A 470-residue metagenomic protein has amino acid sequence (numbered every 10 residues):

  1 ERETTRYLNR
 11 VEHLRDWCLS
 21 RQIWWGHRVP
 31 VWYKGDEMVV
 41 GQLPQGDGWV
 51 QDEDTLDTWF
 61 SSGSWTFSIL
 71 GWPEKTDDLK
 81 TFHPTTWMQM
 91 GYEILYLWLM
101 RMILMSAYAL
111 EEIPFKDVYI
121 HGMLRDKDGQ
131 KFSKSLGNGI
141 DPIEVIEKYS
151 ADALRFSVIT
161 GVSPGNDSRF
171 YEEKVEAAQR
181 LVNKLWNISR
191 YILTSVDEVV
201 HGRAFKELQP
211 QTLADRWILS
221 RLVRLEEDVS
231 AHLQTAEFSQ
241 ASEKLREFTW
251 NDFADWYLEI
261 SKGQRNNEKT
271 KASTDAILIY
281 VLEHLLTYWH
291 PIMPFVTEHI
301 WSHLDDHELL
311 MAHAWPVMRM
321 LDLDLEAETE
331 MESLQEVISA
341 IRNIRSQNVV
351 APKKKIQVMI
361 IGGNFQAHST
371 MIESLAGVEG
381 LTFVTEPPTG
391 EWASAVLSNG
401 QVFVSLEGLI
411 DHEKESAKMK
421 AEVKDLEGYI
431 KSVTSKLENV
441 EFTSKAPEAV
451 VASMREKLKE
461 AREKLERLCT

Functional and structural regions predicted by a protein language model:
E1-F60, S64, Y108-A151, N166 (+1 more regions): Feature 926 captures the class I aminoacyl-tRNA synthetase adenylation module centered on the KMSKS loop
I69-E74: Cytochrome P450 core scaffold surrounding the K-helix E-X-X-R motif and the conserved "meander" helix-loop region
F82-E93: A short glycine/serine-rich beta->alpha loop
E93, M100-L110, L245: Alpha-helical support elements that line or immediately flank enzyme active sites and cofactor-binding pockets
Y96-L97, Q366: Loop/helix-junction capping segments adjacent to catalytic residues or to phosphate/diphosphate-binding pockets
